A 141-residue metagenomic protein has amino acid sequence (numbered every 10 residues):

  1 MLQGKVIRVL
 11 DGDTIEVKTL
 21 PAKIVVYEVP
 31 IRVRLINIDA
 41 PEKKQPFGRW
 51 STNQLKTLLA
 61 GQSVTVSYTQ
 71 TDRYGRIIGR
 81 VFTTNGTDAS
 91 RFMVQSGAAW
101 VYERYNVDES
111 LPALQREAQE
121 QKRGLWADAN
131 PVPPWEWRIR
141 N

Functional and structural regions predicted by a protein language model:
M1-N141: Small beta-barrel nucleic-acid-binding modules, primarily SNase/OB-fold domains and secondarily Tudor-like barrels
